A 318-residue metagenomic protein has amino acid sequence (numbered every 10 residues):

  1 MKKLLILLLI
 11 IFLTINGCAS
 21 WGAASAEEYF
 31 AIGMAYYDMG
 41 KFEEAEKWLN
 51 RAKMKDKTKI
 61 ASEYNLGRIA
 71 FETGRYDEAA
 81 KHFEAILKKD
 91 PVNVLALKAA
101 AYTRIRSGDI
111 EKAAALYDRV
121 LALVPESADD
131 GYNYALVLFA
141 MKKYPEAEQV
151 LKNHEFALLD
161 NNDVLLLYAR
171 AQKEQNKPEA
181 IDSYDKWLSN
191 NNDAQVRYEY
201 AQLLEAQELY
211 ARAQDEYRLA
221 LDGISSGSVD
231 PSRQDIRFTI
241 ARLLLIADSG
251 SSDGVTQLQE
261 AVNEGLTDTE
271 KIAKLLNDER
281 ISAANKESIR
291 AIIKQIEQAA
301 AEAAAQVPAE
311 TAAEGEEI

Functional and structural regions predicted by a protein language model:
K2, G17-N65, E72-T73, Q298-I318: N-terminal leader/linker segments that initiate helical-solenoid repeat arrays
A23, K57, P91, P125 (+5 more regions): Short coil turns that delineate tetratricopeptide repeat
A31, N65, A99, N133 (+4 more regions): Canonical tetratricopeptide repeat
D38-M39, E72-T73, R106-S107, V137-M141 (+5 more regions): Register position in tetratricopeptide repeats
N191, E199, L203, P231-I318: Terminal, low-structured helical/coil segments at or just beyond the last alpha-helical repeat
